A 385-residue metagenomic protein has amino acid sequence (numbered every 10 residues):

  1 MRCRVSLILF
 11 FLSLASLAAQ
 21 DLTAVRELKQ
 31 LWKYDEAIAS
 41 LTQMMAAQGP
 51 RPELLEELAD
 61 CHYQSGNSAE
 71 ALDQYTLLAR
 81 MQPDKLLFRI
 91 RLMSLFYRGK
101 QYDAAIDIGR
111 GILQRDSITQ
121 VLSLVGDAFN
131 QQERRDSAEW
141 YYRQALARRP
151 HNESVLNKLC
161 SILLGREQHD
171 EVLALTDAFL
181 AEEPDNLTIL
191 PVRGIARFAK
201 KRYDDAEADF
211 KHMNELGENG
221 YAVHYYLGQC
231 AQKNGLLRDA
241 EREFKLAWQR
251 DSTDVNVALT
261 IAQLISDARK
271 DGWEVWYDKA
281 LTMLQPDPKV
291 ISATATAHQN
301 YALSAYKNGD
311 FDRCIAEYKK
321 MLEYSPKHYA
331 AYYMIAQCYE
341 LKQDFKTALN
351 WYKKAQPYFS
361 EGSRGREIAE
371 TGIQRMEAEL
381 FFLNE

Functional and structural regions predicted by a protein language model:
L17-T76, R80-D84, Y97-K100, D107 (+2 more regions): N-terminal leader/linker segments that initiate helical-solenoid repeat arrays
Q30-L31, Q64-S65, R98-G99, Q131-Q132 (+7 more regions): Register position in tetratricopeptide repeats
A47, M81, Q114-D116, R148 (+7 more regions): Structural marker of alpha-solenoid helical repeat scaffolds
R51-E53, L86-L87, I118-V121, E153-S154 (+7 more regions): Helix-start (N-cap) detector for alpha-helical repeat units in TPR-like alpha-solenoids, especially tetratricopeptide
E57, R91-S94, L124, K158-S161 (+7 more regions): Canonical tetratricopeptide repeat
P286-A295, N300, K307, L349-E385: Terminal, low-structured helical/coil segments at or just beyond the last alpha-helical repeat
